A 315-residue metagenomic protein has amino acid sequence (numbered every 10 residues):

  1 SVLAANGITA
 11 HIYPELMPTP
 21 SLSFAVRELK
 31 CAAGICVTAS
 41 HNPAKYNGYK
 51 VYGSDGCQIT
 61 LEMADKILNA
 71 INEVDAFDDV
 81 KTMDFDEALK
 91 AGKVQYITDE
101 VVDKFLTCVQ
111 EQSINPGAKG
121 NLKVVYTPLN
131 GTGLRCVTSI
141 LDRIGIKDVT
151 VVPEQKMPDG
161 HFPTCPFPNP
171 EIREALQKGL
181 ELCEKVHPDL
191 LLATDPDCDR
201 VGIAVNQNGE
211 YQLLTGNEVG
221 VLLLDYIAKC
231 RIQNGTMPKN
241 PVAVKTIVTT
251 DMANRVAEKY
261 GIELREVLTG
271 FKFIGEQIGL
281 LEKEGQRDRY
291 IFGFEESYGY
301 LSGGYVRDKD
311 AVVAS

Functional and structural regions predicted by a protein language model:
S1-L3, Y46-G53, D199-E218, A253: Short Gly/Thr/Asp-enriched flexible loops that form oxyanion-binding sites at enzyme active sites
S1-Y46, R143-G202: N-terminal small/polar loop signature for handling phosphorylated ligands or for N-terminal nucleophile
H11-I12, G53, C57-L61, Q95-D99 (+10 more regions): Hydrophobic alpha-helical scaffolding
Y13, C36-T38, Y52-S54, E62 (+8 more regions): Generic beta-strand/beta-sheet core signal
P14, N72-I97, Q207-F294, Y300-L301: Proline/glycine-rich low-complexity loops and linkers
S21-K81, P196, Q207, E296: Active-site phosphate-binding/coordination module
N47-L182: Gly/Ser/Thr-enriched, mixed-charge loops and adjacent short helices that form phosphate/oxyanion-binding elements
I67, Y298, R307-A311, S315: Mobile "lid/hinge" segments at catalytic clefts and subdomain interfaces of large enzymes
